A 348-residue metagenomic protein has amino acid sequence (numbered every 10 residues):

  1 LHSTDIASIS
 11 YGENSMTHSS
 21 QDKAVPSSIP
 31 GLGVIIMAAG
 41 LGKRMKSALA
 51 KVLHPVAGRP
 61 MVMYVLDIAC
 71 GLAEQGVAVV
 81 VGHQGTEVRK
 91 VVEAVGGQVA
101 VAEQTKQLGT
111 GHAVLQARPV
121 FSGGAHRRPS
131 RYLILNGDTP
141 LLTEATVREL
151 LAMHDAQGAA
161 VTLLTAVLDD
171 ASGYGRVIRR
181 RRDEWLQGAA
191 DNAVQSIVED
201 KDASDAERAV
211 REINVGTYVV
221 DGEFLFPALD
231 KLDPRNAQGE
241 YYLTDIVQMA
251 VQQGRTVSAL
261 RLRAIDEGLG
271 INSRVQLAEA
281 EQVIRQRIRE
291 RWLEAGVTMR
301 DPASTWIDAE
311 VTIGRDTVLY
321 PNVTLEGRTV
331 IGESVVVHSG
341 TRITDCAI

Functional and structural regions predicted by a protein language model:
T4-I6, Y11, T17-P30, R235-I348: Left-handed beta-helix
I6-G33, P60-A152, A156, D183-L186: Conserved N-terminal catalytic core of the sugar/cofactor nucleotidyltransferase
L32-V56, L72, V95: Glycine-rich N-terminal loop/short-helix segment of MobA-like nucleotidyltransferase
M37-A38, V80, I134-N136, T162-V167 (+3 more regions): Short beta-strand segments
L49-P55, K106, L232-R235: Short glycine-enriched, charge-decorated loop/helix-capping segments at active-site entrances that position
P55, L141, V219, G270-I271: Short aromatic/basic micro-patch
Q75-V77, A160, T256: Residues at the starts of beta-strands that form the adenosine-phosphate
T86, L142-A237, T244: Conserved core of the sugar-phosphate nucleotidyltransferase
